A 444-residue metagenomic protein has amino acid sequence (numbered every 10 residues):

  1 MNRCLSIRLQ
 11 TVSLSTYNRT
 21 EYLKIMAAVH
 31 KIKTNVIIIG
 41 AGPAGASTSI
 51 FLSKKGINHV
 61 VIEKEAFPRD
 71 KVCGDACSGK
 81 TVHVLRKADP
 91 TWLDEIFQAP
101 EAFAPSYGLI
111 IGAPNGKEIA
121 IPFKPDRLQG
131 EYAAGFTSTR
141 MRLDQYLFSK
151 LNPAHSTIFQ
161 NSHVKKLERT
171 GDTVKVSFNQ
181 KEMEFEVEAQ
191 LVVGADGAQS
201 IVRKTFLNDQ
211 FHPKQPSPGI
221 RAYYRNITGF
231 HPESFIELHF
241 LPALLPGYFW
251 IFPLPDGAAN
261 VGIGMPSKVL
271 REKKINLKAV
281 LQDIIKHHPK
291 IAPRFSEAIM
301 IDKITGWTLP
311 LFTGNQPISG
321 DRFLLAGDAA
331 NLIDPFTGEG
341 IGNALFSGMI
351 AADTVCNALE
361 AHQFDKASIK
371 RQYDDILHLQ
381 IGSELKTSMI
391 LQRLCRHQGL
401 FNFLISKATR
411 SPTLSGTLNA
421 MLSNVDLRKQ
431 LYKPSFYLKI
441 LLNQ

Functional and structural regions predicted by a protein language model:
T34-V60: N-terminal Rossmann-like FAD-binding beta1-loop-alpha1 element of flavoenzymes
S53-C73: Glycine-rich FAD pyrophosphate-binding loop
V72-P114: N-terminal FAD cofactor-binding segment of flavoenzymes
R127-S149, R271-I275: Short beta-strand to alpha-helix junction loop
K150-K290: Predominantly flavin-linked oxidoreductase catalytic cores and closely associated redox partners
K166, V269-T354, L359: FAD/FMN-dependent oxidoreductases across multiple families
C356-Q444: C-terminal helical "tail/cap" subdomain of flavin- and related membrane-associated enzymes
